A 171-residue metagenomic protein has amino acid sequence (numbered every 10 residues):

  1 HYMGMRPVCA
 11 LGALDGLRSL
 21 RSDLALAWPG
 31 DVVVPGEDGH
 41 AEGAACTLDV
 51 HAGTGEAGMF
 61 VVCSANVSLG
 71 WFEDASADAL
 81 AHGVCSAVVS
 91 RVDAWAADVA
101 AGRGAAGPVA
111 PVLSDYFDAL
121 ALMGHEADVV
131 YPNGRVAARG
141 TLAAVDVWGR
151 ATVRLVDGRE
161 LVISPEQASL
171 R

Functional and structural regions predicted by a protein language model:
H1-L24, V34-R171: Long, positively charged amphipathic alpha-helical accessory segments at protein N-termini or as interdomain linkers
L26-G30: Alpha/beta catalytic cores of group-transfer enzymes, especially the acyltransferase/condensing modules of polyketide
